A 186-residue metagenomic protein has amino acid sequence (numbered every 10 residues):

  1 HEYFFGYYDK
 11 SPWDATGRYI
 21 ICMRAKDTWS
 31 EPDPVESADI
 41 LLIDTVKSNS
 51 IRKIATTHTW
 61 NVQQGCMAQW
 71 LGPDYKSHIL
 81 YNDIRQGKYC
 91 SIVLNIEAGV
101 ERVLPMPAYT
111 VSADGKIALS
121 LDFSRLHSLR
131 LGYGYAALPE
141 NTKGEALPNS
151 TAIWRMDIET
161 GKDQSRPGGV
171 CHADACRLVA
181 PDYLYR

Functional and structural regions predicted by a protein language model:
H1-Y3, K53-V62, A108, D163-Y185: Surface-exposed loop and turn segments in beta-propeller and other repeat-based domains that flank or scaffold
E2-K10, K26-Y89: Blade-loop segments of beta-propeller domains
Y7-D14, Q64-Y75, T110-D114, S124 (+1 more regions): Structural signature of eukaryotic scaffold interfaces centered on beta-propeller domains
G17-I20, H78-I79, A118: Hydrophobic beta-strand positions that form the internal "hydrophobic ladder" of WD40/Gbeta-like beta-propeller blades
M23-S37, L121-S150, P181-R186: Short, conserved, GDST-rich strand-edge loop motifs in beta-rich repeat architectures
K26-D27, I84-G87, G99, Y109 (+2 more regions): Short, solvent-exposed loop/turn segments at secondary-structure junctions
E36-K47, S91-E97, A146-G161: Beta-propeller blade signature
V103-R125, T151-I153: Internal, well-ordered alpha/beta segment that forms a basic, Gly-enriched binding/recognition surface
